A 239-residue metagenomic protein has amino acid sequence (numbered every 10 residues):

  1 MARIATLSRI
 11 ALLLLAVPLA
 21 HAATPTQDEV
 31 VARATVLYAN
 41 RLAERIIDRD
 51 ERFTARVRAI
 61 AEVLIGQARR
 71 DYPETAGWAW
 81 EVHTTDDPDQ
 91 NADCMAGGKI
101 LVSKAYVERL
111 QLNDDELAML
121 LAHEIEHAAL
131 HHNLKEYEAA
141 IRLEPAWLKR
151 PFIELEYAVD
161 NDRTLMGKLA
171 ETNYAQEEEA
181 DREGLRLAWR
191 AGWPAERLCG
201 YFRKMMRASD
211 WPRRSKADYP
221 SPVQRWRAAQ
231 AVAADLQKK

Functional and structural regions predicted by a protein language model:
M1-A11: Bacterial N-terminal signal peptides that target proteins for export
L13-A22: Hydrophobic h-region of N-terminal signal peptides that target proteins for export in Gram-negative bacteria
H21-K239: A Zn2+-metalloprotease active-site environment signal
